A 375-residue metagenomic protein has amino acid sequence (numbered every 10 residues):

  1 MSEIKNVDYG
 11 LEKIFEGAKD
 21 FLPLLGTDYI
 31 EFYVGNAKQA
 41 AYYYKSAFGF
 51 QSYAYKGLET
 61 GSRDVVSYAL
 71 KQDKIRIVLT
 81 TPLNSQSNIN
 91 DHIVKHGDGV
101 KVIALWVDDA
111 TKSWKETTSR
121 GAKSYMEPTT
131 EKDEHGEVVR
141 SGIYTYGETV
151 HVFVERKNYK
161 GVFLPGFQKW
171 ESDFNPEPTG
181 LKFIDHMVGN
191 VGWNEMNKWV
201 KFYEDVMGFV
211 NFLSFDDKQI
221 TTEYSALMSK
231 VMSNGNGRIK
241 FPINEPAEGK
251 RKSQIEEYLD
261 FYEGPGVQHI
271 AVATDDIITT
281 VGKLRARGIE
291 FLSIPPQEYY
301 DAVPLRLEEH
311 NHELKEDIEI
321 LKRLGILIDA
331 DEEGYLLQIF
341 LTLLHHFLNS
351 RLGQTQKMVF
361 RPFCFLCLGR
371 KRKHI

Functional and structural regions predicted by a protein language model:
S2-K38, V100-I103, K160-V200, E263-V272 (+2 more regions): N-terminal beta-strand motif that seeds the catalytic metal site of vicinal oxygen chelate
V7-E12, L22-L25, E31-R76, S119 (+6 more regions): Core segments of cupin and vicinal oxygen chelate
F15, S87, W170-F174, D216-D217 (+1 more regions): Active-site-adjacent structural elements in folded domains
F21-L24, Y42, H346-I375: In a subset of proteins, long, contiguous C-terminal domains/tails are tracked
L25-G35, Y68-A69, N88-E116, R120 (+6 more regions): Vicinal oxygen chelate
T81, D98-I103, V107, K112-E223 (+2 more regions): Extended catalytic-interface subdomain
N236-I255: Active-site-adjacent "gating/activation" loops or surface patches in catalytic cores
I239-F241, E263-T342, H346-Q354: Long compositionally biased, domain-poor regions of proteins
